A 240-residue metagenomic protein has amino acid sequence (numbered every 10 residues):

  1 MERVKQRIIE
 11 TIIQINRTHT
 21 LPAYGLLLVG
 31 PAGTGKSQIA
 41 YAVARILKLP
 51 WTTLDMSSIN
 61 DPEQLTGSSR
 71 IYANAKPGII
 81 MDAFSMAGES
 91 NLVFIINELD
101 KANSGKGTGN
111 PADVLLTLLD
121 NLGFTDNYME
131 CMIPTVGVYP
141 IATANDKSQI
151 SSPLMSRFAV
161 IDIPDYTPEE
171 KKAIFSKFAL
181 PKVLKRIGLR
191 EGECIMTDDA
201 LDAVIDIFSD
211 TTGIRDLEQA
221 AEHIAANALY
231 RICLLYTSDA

Functional and structural regions predicted by a protein language model:
M1-Y24: Pre-Walker A (pre-P-loop) alpha-helix and adjacent loop at the N terminus of AAA/AAA+ ATPase modules, a conserved
L26-L54: Walker A/P-loop
L47-A75: AAA+/P-loop NTPase substrate/partner-engagement loops
A87-N91, D126-T143: AAA+/SF3 P-loop NTPase mechanochemical coupling elements
D100-M132: Conserved catalytic/switch belt of AAA+ P-loop NTPases
K147-M155, P164-T211, R215-D216, I232-L235: Conserved C-terminal "switch" segment of AAA+ ATPases
R215-Y230: C-terminal helical "lid" of AAA+/P-loop NTPase domains
Y236-A240: Conserved small/polar residues in nucleotide/adenosyl-binding loops
